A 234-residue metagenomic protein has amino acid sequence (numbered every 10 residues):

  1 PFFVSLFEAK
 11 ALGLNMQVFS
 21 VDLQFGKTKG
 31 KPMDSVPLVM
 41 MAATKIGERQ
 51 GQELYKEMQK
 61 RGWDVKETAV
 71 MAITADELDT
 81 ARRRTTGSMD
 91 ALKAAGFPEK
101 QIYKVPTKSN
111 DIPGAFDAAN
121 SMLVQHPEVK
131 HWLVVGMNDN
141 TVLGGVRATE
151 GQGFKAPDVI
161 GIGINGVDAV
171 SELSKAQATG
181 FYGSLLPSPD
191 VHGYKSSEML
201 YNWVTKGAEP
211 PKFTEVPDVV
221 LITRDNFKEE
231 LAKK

Functional and structural regions predicted by a protein language model:
P1-F2, K104-H126, V142-G145, V170 (+1 more regions): Structural motif
P1-K56: Acidic/His-rich segments in extracytoplasmic proteins that coordinate ligands and/or metal ions
N15-T28, V135-Y182: Venus flytrap/periplasmic-binding-protein-like
V36-L38, T68-D79: Short beta-strand segments enriched in small/hydrophobic residues
P37-E67, A115-F116, N165-V170, P187-A208: Hydrophobic alpha-helical segments within soluble ligand-binding/sensing domains
I46-E53, D79-E99, G114, A118 (+1 more regions): Short, solvent-exposed amphipathic alpha-helices that sit in or adjacent to ligand/effector-binding or catalytic
E67-A72, M89-N110: Short beta-strand elements in bilobed, periplasmic/extracellular small-molecule ligand-binding domains
A72-A75, P187-K234: Hinge/cleft segment of the Venus flytrap/periplasmic-binding protein
